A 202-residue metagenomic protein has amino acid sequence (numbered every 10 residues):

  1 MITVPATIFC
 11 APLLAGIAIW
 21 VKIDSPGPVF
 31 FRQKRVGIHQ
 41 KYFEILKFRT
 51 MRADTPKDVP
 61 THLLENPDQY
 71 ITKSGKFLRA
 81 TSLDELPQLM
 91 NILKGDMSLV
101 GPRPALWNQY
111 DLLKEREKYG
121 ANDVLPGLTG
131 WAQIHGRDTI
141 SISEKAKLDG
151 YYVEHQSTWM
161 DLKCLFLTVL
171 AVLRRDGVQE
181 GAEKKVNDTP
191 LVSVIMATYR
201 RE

Functional and structural regions predicted by a protein language model:
M1-D54, N91, T158, K163-N187: A hydrophobic, helix-centered structural microdomain
C10, D68, A80-D84: Soluble non-cytosolic domains of exported or imported proteins
P28, M90-N187: Hydrophobic structural segments characteristic of membrane proteins
F31-Y70, L128-L148: Short, glycine-rich, amphipathic interfacial segments at transmembrane boundaries or analogous
I45, P67-I71, L86, G127 (+2 more regions): Alpha-helical membrane-protein architecture signal
K73-S98: Short, conserved beta-strand/loop elements in beta-sheet-dominated catalytic cores that frequently flank divalent-metal
N187-E202: N-proximal low-complexity "stem/linker" segments adjacent to membrane-targeting elements
